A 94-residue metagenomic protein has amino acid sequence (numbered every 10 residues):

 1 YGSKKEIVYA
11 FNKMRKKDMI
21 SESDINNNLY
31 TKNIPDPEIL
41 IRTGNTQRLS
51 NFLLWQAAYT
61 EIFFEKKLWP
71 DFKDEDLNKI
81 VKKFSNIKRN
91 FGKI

Functional and structural regions predicted by a protein language model:
Y1-I94: Flexible, compositionally biased loop and terminal segments
